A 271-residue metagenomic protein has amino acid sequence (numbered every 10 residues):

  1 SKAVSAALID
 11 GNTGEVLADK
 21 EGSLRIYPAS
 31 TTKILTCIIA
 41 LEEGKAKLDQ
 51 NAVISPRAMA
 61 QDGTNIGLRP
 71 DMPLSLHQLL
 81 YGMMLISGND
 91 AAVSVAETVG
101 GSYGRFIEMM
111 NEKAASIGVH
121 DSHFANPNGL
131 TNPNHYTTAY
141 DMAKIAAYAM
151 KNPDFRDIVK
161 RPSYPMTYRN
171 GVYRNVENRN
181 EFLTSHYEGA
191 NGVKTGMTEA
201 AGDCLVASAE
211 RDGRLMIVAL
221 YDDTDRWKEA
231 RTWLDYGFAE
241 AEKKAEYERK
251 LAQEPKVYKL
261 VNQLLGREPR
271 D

Functional and structural regions predicted by a protein language model:
S1-Y140, K144-P153, R211: Active-site-adjacent loops and short helices of periplasmic peptidoglycan-processing enzymes
V119-H123, T131-D271: Domain-terminus/edge residues, biased toward the C-terminal soluble/receptor-binding domains of extracytoplasmic
